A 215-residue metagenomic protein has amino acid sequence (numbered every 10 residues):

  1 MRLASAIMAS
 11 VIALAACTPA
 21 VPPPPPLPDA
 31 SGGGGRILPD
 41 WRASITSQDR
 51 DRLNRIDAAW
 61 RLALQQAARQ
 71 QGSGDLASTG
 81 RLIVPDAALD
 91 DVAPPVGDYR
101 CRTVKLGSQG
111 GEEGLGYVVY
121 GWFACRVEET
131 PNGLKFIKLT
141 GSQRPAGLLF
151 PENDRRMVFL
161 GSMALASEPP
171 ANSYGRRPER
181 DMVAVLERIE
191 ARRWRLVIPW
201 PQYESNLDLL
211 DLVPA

Functional and structural regions predicted by a protein language model:
M1-I7: Bacterial N-terminal signal peptides that target proteins for export
L14-A16: C-terminal motif of bacterial Sec signal peptides marking the signal peptidase cleavage site
T18-P94: Amphipathic/hydrophobic helical signal segments and adjacent flexible N-terminal regions that mediate secretion
L76-R81, S173-A215: Edge beta-strand at a domain terminus
D90-N153: Mid-length scaffold segments of soluble, non-membrane domains
Q109-F123, F159-V185: An anionic, turn-rich surface loop/hairpin at beta-sheet edges that serves as a generic interaction/coordination patch
A124-L134, P151-M157, L186-W194, V213-A215: Short, solvent-exposed coil/turn segments at beta-strand boundaries
K135-T140, L160-S162, L196-P201: Short beta-strand segments that buttress and anchor functional surface loops
